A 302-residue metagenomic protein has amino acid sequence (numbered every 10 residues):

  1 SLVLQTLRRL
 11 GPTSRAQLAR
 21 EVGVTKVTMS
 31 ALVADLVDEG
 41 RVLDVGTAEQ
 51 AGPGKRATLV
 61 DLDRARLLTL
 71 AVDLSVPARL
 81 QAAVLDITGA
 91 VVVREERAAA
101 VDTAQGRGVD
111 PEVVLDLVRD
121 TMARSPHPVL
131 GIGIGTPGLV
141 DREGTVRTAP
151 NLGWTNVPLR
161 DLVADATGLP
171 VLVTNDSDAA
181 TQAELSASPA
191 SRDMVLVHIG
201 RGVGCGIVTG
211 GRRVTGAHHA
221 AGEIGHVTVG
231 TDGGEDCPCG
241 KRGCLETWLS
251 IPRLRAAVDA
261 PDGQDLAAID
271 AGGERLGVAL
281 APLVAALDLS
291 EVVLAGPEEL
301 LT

Functional and structural regions predicted by a protein language model:
S1-A98, D102-A123, H127-P128, T167 (+4 more regions): ATP-binding/phosphotransfer module of carbohydrate and carboxylate kinases, centering on a glycine-rich
L18, T47, E96, T145 (+2 more regions): Short clusters of small/polar residues that mark proteolytic maturation junctions
A51, G138-R142, D178-Q182, G204-C205 (+2 more regions): Short, active-site-adjacent cap segments at secondary-structure transitions
V76, A179, R201: Short, glycine/acidic-enriched loop or turn micro-motifs at the edges of active sites
L80-V84, Q182, G204-V208: Short beta-strand scaffold segments in enzyme catalytic cores
V91-D193: Glycine-rich phosphate-binding loop and adjoining helix at the ATP-binding site of ATP-dependent phosphoryl-transfer
R192-W248: Glycine-rich phosphate-binding loop of actin/hexokinase-like ATP-binding domains
